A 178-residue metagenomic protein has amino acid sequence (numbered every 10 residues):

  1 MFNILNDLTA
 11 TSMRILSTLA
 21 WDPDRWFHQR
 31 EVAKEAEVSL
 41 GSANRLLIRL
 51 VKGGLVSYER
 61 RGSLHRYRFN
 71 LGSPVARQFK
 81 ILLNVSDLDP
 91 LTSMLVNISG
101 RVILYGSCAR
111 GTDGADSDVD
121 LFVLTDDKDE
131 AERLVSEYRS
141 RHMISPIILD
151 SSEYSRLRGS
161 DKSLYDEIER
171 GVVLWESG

Functional and structural regions predicted by a protein language model:
M1-R101, A109-D116, T125-G178: Catalytic core of pol beta-like nucleotidyltransferases
